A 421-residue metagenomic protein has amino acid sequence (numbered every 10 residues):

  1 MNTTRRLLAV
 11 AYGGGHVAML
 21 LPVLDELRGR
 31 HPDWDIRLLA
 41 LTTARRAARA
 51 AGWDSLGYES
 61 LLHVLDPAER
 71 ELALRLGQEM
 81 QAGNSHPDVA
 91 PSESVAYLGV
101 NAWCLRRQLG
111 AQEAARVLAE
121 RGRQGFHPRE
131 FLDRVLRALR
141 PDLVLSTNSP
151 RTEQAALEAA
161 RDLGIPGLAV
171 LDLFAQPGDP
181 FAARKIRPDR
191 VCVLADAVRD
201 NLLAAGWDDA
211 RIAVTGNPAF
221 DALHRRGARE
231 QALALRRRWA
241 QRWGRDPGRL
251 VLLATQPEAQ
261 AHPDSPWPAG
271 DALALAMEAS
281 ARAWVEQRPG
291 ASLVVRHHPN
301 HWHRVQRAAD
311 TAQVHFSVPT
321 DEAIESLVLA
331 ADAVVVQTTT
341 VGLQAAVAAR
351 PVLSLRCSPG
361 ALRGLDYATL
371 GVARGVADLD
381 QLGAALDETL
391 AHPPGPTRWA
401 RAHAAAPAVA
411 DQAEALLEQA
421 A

Functional and structural regions predicted by a protein language model:
T3-G14, A40-T42, T255-P257: Nucleotide-activated donor-dependent transferases that construct or modify glycoconjugates
M19, D221-A308: Conserved catalytic-core segment of nucleotide-activated headgroup transferases in glycan assembly
E26, W34-D133: Conserved N-terminal ligand/cofactor-binding loop architecture of enzyme catalytic domains
E120-E130, T147, E158-A234: Active-site-proximal region of nucleotide-activated glycan assembly enzymes, centered on histidine/acidic-rich loops
F131, V135, V294, P299-L343 (+1 more regions): Donor nucleotide-activated moiety binding/catalytic core segment of transferases that use nucleotide-activated donors
L136, R140-L145: Proline-aspartate-enriched helix->loop->beta-strand connector
K185-P188, D209, T340-H403: Catalytic binding pocket for nucleotide-activated donors in carbohydrate/polymer assembly enzymes
A228, R245, Q256, L379 (+1 more regions): C-terminal amphipathic helix plus adjacent low-complexity, charged tail appended to glycosyltransferase catalytic
